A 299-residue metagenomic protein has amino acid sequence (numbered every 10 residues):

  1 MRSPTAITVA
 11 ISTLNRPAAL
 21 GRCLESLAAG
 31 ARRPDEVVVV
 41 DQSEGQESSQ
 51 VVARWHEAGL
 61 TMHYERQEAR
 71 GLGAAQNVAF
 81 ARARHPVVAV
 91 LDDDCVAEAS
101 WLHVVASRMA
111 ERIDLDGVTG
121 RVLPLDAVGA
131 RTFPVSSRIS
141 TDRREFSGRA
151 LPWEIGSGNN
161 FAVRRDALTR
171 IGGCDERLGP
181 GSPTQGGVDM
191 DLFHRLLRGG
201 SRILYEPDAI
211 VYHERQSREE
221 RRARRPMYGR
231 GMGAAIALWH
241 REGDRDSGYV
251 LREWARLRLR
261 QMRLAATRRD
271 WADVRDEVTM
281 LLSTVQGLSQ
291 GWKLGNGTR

Functional and structural regions predicted by a protein language model:
M1-A29: N-proximal low-complexity "stem/linker" segments adjacent to membrane-targeting elements
S26, R33, D41-Q50, C95-V96: A conserved acidic beta->alpha catalytic loop
Q67-A83: Glycine-rich, basic loop-to-helix element that forms the pyrophosphate-binding segment of sugar-nucleotide handling
V88: Short aromatic/hydrophobic "clamp" motif used to bind/position activated sugar donors
S100-T132: Conserved donor NDP-sugar-binding/catalytic core segment of glycosyltransferases
S136-E154: Short, flexible, basic/aromatic active-site loop/helix in glycosyltransferases
G156-G172, R177-A209: A short, conserved alpha-helix in the catalytic core of glycosyltransferases
R224-G231, E242-R299: Non-catalytic, C-terminal membrane-associated alpha-helical segments of glycosyltransferases
